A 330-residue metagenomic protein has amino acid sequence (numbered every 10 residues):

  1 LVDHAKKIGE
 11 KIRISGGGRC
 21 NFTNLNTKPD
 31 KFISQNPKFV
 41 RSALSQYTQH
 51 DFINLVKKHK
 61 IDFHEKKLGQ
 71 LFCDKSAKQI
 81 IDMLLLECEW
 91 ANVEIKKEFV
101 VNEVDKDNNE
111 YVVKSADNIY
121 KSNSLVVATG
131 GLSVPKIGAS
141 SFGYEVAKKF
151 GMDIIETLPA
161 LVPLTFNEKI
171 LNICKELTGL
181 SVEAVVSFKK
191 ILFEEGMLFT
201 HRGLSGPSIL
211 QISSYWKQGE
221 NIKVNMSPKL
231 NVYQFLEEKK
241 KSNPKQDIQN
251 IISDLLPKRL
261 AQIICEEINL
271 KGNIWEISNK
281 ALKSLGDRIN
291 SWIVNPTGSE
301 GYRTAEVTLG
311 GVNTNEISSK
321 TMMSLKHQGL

Functional and structural regions predicted by a protein language model:
V2, V101-N102, I119-A139, V146-K148 (+2 more regions): Short hydrophobic core segments
K6-I8, R13-I14, F22-P29, D62 (+2 more regions): An anion/pyrophosphate-binding glycine-rich loop and adjacent beta-alpha core in soluble alpha-beta enzymes
G17-K67: Glycine-rich active-site loop/strand segments that organize a redox cofactor
V40-T48, K67-L86, K96, V134-G138 (+2 more regions): Short beta-strand to alpha-helix junction loop
V56, L84, A147: Residue-level signal for inorganic ion chemistry
I95-F99, E156-L158: Short loop/edge segments at beta-strand edges and connector loops that shape dinucleotide/nucleotide cofactor-binding
K96-K97, I263-L330: A glycine-rich dinucleotide-binding beta-alpha-beta segment and adjacent secondary-structure elements that constitute
K97-E110: A conserved short coil-to-beta-strand element within the FAD-binding core of flavoproteins
